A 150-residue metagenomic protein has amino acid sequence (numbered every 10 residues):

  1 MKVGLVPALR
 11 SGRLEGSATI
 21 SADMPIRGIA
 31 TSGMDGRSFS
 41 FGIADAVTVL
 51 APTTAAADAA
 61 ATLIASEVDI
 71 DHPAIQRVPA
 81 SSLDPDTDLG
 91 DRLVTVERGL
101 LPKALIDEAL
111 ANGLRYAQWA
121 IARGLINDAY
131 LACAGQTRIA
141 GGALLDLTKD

Functional and structural regions predicted by a protein language model:
K2-D150: A structural signal for small-residue-enriched, beta-sheet-centric alpha/beta enzyme cores and oligomeric scaffold folds
